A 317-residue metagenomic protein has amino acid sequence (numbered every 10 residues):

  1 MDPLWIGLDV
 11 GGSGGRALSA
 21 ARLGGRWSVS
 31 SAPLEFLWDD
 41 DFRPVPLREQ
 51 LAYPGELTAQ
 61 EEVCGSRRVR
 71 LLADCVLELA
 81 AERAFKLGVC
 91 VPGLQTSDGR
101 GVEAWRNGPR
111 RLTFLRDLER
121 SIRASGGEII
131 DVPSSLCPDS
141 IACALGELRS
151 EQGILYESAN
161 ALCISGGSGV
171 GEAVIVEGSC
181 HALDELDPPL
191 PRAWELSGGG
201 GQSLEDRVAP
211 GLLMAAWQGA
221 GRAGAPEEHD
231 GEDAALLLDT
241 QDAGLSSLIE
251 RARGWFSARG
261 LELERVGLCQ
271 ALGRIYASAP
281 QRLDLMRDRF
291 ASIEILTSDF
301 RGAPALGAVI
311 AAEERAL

Functional and structural regions predicted by a protein language model:
D2-I6, R16-G24, S28-Y53, R149-D239 (+1 more regions): Glycine/GP-enriched mid-protein hinge/lid loop-to-helix segment characteristic of carbohydrate kinases
G11, L34-D41, V89-L94, H229 (+1 more regions): Short loop/turn segments at strand-loop or loop-helix junctions that form parts of catalytic or ligand-binding pockets
G12, A142, S168: Short, glycine/acidic-enriched loop or turn micro-motifs at the edges of active sites
S13-R16, G273: Conserved Rossmann-like nucleotide-cofactor binding loop
D41-A52, L57, E62-A73, L77 (+2 more regions): Glycine-rich phosphate-binding loop and adjoining helix at the ATP-binding site of ATP-dependent phosphoryl-transfer
E56-F85, L212-Y276, I293-P304: Adenine-nucleotide phosphate-binding core of ATP-dependent small-molecule kinases
P133, G199-Q202, I293-F300: A short glycine/serine-rich beta->alpha loop
E314-L317: Acidic, glycine/GT-rich loop-and beta-edge segments that sit at the periphery of enzyme/chaperone cores
